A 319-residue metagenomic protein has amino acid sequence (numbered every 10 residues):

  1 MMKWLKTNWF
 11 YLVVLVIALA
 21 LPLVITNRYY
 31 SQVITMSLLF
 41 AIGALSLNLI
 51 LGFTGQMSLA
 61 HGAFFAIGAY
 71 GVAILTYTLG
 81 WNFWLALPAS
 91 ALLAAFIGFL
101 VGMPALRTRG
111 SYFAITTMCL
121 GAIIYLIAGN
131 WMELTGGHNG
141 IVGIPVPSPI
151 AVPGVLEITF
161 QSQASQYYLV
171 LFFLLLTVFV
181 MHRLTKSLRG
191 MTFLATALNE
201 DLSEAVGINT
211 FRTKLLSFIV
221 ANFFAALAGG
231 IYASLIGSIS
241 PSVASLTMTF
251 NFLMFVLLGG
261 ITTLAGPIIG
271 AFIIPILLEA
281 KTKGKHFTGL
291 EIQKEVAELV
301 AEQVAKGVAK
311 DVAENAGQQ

Functional and structural regions predicted by a protein language model:
M1-Q319: Transmembrane alpha-helices and adjacent helix-loop boundaries
